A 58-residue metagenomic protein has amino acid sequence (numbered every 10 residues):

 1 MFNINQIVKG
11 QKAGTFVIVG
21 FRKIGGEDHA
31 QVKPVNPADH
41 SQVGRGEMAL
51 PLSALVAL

Functional and structural regions predicted by a protein language model:
G14-K23: Short beta-strand-centered aromatic/proline hotspots
G20, V32-P34: Residue-level recognition of conserved beta-strand positions in structured domain cores
I24-G26, H40: Short glycine/serine/proline-enriched coil/turn segments at secondary-structure junctions
E27-Q31: Short aromatic-glycine-enriched beta-strand elements
P34-L58: Intrinsically disordered, low-complexity, charged/polar segments
